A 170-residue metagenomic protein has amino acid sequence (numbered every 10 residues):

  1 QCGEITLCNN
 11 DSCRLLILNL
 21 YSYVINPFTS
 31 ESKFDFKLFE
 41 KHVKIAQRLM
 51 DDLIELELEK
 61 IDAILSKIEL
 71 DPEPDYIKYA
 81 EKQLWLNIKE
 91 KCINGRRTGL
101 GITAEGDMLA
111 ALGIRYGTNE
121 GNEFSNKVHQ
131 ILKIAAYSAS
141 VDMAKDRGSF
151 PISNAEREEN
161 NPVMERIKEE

Functional and structural regions predicted by a protein language model:
Q1-C92, I102-M108: Function-dense linear segments that define catalytic or interfacial modules in macromolecule-processing proteins
I5, A155-E158, R166: Alpha-helical and His/Cys-centered functional microenvironments
N19, D35, T118, K168-E170: Helix N-terminus capping/helix-initiation residues
L53, M143, R166: Residues that form generic nucleotide/phosphate-binding pockets
L84, V163-E170: Flexible, glycine/threonine-enriched loop-and-boundary segments that flank and lead into catalytic domains of large
N87, N94-N160: Extended, well-ordered alpha-helical scaffold/bundle regions in very large, multi-domain proteins
